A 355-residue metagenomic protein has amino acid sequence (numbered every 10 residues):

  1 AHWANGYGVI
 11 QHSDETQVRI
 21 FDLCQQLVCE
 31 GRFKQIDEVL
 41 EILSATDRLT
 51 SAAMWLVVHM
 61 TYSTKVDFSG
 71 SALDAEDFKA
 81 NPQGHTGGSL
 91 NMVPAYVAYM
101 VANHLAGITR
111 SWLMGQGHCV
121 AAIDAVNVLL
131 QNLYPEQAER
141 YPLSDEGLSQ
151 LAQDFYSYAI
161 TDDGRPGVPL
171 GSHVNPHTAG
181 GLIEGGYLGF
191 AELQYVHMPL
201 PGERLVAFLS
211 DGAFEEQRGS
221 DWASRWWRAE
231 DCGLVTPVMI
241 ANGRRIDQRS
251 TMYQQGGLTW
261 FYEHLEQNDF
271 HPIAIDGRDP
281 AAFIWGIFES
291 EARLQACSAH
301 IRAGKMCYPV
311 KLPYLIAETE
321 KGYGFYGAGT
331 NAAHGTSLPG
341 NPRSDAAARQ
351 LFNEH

Functional and structural regions predicted by a protein language model:
A1-G31: Intrinsically disordered, low-structural-confidence terminal and linker regions
L27-V28, F33-L43, A122, N127-Q131 (+4 more regions): Low-complexity, highly charged intrinsically disordered N-terminal segments that act as targeting/localization
D37-W55: N-terminal intrinsically disordered, low-complexity segments enriched in P/E/S/T
L49-A53, V57-A72, Q83, G87-E230 (+1 more regions): Cofactor-binding active-site loop characterized by glycine-rich and histidine/acidic residues
S71-D77, L265: Surface-exposed beta-strand-to-loop junctions that form interaction patches on eukaryotic regulatory domains
K79-N81: Primarily recognizes Gram-negative and organellar outer-membrane beta-barrels
G171-H355: Glycine-rich ThDP/TPP pyrophosphate-binding loop and its adjacent helix/strand module within ThDP-dependent enzymes
